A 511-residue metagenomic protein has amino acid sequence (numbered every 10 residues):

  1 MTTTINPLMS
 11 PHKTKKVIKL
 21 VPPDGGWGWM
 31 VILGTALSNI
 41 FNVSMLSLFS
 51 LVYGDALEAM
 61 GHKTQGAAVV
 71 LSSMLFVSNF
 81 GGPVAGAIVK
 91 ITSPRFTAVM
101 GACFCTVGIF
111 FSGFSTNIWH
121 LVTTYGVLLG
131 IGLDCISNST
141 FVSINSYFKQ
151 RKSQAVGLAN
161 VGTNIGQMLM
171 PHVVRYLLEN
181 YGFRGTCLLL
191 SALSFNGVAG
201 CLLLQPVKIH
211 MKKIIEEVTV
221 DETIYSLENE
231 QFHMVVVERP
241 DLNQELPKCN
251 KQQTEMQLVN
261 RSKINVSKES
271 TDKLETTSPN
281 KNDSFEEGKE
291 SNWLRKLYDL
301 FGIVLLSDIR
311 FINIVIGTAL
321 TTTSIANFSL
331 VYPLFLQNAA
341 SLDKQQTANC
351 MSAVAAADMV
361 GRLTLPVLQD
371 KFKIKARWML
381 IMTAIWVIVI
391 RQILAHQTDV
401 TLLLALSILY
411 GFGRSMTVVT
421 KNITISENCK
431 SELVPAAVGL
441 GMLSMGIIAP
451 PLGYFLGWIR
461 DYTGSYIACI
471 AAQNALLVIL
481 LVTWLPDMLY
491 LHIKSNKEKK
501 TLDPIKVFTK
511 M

Functional and structural regions predicted by a protein language model:
M1-L20, D24, A199-I316, D343 (+1 more regions): Long, low-complexity inter-transmembrane loops of multi-pass membrane transporters
I40, G108, W119-C135, A319 (+1 more regions): Hydrophobic core of transmembrane alpha-helices in multi-pass small-molecule transporters, especially MFS/SLC-type
M45-A56, K296, F301-P366, L452: Extracytoplasmic gate region of multi-pass secondary transporters
A56, L133-F148, A155-V156, M416-C429: Intracellular juxtamembrane helix-capping segments at the cytosolic ends of symmetry-related transmembrane helices
G61, S93, F114-T116, F148-K149 (+3 more regions): Helix-breaking motifs and short loop linkers at transmembrane-helix boundaries and internal kinks in secondary membrane
F80-W119: Conserved MFS/SLC helix-loop-helix module at the cytosolic interface between two early adjacent transmembrane helices
G81-P94, G361-K375, R460-D461: Helix-to-loop junctions at the C-terminal end of transmembrane segments in multipass secondary transporters
V315, S324, A339-L342, Q346-A348 (+4 more regions): C-terminal transmembrane helical hairpin of 12-TM major facilitator-type secondary transporters
